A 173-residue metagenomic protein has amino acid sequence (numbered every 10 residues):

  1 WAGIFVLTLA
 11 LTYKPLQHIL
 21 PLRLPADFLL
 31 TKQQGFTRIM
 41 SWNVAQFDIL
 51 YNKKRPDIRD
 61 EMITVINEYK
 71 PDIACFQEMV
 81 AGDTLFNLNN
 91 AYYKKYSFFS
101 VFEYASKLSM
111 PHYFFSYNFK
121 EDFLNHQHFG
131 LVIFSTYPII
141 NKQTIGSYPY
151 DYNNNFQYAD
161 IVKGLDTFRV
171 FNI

Functional and structural regions predicted by a protein language model:
F5-L7: Sec-dependent N-terminal signal peptides
L9-Q34, I73-I173: Structured beta-strand-rich core segments of catalytic domains in phosphoester-bond hydrolases
L11-D57, T64, E68: N-terminal signal-anchor transmembrane helix
L50-N89: Extracytoplasmic/periplasmic/luminal assembly and interaction segments in envelope/secretory/respiratory proteins
